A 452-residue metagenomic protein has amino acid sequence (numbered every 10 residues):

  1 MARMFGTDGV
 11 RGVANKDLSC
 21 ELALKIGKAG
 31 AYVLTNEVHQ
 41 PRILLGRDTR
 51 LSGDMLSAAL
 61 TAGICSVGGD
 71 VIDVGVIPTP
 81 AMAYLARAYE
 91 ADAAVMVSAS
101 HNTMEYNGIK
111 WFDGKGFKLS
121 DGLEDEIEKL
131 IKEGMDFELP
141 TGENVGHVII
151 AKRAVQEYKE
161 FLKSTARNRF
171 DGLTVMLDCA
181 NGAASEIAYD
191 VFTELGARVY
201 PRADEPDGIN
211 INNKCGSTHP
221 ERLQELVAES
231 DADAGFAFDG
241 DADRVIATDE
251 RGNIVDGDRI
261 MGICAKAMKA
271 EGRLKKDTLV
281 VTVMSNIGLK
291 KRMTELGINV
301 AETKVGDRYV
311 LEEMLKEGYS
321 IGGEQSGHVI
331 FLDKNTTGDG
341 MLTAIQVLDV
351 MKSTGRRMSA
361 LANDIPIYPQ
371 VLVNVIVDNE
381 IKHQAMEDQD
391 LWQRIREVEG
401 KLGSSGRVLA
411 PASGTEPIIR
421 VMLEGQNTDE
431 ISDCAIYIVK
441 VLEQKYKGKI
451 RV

Functional and structural regions predicted by a protein language model:
M1-A62, S66-G68, A93, V145-V175 (+2 more regions): An N-terminal, well-structured beta->alpha segment
V13, N107-S230: Gly/Ser/Thr-enriched, mixed-charge loops and adjacent short helices that form phosphate/oxyanion-binding elements
Y32, N36, R42-Y106, D190-T248 (+1 more regions): N-terminal small/polar loop signature for handling phosphorylated ligands or for N-terminal nucleophile
Q40-D48, I72, T174-M176, T278-V283 (+2 more regions): Short glycine-rich phosphate-binding loop at a beta-alpha junction
S120, Y200-R202, N253-G272, G340-D349 (+1 more regions): Gly/Ser/Thr-rich active-site loops/lids in small-molecule metabolic enzymes that frequently grip phosphoryl groups
D125-K159, S164, E250-G323, I330-F331: Proline/glycine-rich low-complexity loops and linkers
A234, E271-V452: Phosphate-binding and adjacent anionic-ligand microenvironments
